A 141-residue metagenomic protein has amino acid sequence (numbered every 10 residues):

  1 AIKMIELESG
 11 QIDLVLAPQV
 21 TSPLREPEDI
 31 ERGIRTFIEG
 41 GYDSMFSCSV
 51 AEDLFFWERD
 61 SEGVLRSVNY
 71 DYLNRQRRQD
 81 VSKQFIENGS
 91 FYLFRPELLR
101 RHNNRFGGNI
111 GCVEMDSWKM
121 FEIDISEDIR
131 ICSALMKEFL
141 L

Functional and structural regions predicted by a protein language model:
A1-M4, G10-L14, V20-I110, E114-D116: Conserved core of the sugar-phosphate nucleotidyltransferase
E6, I38, M136-L140: Short, hydrophobic alpha-helical segments
Q19, L93, E122-S126: Alpha-helical architecture
V113-E114, K119-L141: Hydrophobic helical membrane-anchoring modules
